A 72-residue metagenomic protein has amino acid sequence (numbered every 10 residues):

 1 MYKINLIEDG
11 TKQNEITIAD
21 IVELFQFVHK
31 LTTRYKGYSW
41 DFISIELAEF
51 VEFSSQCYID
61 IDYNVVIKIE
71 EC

Functional and structural regions predicted by a protein language model:
M1-K12, K30-L31, I45: Short aromatic-glycine-(Arg/Gly/Cys) micro-motifs in beta-strand/loop hairpins
I4-L6, Q13-E15, G37, V65: N-terminal cationic leader/targeting segments used for protein routing and processing
G10-V22: A short, exposed loop/beta-hairpin motif centered on an aromatic-Gly-Thr core
V22-T32: Short, surface-exposed linear segments at secondary-structure transitions and domain or protein termini
T33-C72: Short, mixed-charge low-complexity intrinsically disordered segments
